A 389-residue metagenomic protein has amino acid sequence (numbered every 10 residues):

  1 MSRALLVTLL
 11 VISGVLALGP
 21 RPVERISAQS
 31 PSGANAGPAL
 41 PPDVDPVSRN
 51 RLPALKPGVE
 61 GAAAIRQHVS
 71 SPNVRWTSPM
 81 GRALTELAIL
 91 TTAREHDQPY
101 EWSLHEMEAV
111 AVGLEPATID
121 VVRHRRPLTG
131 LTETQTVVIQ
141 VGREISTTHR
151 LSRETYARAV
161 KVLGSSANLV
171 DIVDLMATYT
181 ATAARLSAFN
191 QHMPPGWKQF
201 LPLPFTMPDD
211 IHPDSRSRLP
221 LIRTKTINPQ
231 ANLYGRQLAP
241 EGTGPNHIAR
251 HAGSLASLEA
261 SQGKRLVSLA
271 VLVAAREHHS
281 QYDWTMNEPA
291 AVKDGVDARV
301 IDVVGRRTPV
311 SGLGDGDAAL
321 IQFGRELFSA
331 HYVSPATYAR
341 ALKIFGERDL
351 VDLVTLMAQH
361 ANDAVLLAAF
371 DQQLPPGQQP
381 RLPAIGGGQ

Functional and structural regions predicted by a protein language model:
M1-A4: Positively charged n-region of N-terminal signal peptides that target proteins for export
V7-G19: Bacterial N-terminal signal peptides
A17-Q29: Signal peptide processing junction and immediate N-terminal pro/mature segment of secreted/exported proteins
I26-L84, V110, M193-L266, V292 (+1 more regions): Secretory/endomembrane lumenal or extracellular ectodomains immediately following the signal peptide
A64-S70, E86-L104, V170-S187, R250 (+2 more regions): N-terminal hydrophobic signal/anchor transmembrane helix of membrane proteins
H124-L131, R306-L313: Acidic/His metal-coordination segments adjacent to aromatic residues that form catalytic metal sites in metalloenzymes
T134-D174, R306, G314-T355: Acidic/histidine-rich alpha-helical segments that form the ligand environment of transition-metal centers
A177, A181, R185-L203, L353 (+3 more regions): Acidic, carboxylate-rich catalytic segments that either coordinate divalent cations
